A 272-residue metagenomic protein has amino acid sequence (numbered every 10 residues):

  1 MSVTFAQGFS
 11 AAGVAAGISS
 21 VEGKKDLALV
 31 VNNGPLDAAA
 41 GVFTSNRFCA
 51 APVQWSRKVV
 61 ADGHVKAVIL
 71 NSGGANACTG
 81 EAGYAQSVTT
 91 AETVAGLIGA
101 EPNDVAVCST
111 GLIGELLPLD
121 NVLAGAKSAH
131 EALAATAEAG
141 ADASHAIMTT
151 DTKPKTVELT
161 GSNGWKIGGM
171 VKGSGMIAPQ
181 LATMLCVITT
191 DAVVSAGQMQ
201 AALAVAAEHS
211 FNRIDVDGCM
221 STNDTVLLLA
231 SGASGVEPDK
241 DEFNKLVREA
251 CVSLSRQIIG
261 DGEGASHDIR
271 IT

Functional and structural regions predicted by a protein language model:
M1-T44, F48: N-terminal amphipathic/basic leader segments beginning at the initiator methionine
V21-V31, V60-I69, D217-T222: N-terminal glycine-rich anion-binding loops that anchor highly charged ligand groups
F43-A61, D151-N163: Glycine-rich oxoanion-binding loops at beta->alpha junctions
F48-V59, Y84-I98, Q200-R213, K245-Q257: Short, well-ordered amphipathic alpha-helical segments that serve as non-catalytic structural scaffolds within diverse
V68, S72-E81, N103-V122, D215-V236 (+1 more regions): Short, surface-exposed loop/turn segments at secondary-structure boundaries that line and modulate
A77-V88, E237-K245: Active-site pocket-shaping loop/turn-to-helix segments
V88, T93-F211: Glycine-rich, mobile lid/loop segments that gate access to catalytic sites or pores
S231-T272: A glycine- and small/hydrophobic-rich beta-loop-beta segment that serves as a flexible "lid/hinge" or phosphate-binding
